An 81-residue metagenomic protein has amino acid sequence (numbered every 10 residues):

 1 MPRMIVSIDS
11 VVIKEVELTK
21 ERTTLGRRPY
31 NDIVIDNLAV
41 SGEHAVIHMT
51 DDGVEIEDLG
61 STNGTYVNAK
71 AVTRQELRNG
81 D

Functional and structural regions predicted by a protein language model:
R3-I8, V12-G80: Forkhead-associated
